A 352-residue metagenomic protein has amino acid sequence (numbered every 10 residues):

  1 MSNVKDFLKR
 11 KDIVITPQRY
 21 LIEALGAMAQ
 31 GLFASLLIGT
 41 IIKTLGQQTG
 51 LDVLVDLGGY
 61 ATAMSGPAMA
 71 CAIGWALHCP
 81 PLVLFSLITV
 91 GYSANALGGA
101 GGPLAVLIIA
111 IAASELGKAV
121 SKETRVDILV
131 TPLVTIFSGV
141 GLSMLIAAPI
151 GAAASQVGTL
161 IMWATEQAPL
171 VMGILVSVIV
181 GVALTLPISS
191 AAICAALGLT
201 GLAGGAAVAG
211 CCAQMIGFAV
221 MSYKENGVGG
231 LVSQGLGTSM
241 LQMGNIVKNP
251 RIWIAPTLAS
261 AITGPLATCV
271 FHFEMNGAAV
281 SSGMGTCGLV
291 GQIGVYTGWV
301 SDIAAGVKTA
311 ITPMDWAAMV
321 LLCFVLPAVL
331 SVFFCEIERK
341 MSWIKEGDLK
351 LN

Functional and structural regions predicted by a protein language model:
M1-N352: Pore-lining transmembrane helices
